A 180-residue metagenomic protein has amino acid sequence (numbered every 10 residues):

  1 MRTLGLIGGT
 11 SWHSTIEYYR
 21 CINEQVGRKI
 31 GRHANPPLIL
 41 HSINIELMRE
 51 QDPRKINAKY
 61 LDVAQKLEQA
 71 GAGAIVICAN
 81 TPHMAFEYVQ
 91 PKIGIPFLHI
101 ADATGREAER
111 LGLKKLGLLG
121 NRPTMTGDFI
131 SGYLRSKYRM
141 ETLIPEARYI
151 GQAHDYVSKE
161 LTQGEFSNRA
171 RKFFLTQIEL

Functional and structural regions predicted by a protein language model:
M1-L180: Non-catalytic structural scaffold of enzyme domains
